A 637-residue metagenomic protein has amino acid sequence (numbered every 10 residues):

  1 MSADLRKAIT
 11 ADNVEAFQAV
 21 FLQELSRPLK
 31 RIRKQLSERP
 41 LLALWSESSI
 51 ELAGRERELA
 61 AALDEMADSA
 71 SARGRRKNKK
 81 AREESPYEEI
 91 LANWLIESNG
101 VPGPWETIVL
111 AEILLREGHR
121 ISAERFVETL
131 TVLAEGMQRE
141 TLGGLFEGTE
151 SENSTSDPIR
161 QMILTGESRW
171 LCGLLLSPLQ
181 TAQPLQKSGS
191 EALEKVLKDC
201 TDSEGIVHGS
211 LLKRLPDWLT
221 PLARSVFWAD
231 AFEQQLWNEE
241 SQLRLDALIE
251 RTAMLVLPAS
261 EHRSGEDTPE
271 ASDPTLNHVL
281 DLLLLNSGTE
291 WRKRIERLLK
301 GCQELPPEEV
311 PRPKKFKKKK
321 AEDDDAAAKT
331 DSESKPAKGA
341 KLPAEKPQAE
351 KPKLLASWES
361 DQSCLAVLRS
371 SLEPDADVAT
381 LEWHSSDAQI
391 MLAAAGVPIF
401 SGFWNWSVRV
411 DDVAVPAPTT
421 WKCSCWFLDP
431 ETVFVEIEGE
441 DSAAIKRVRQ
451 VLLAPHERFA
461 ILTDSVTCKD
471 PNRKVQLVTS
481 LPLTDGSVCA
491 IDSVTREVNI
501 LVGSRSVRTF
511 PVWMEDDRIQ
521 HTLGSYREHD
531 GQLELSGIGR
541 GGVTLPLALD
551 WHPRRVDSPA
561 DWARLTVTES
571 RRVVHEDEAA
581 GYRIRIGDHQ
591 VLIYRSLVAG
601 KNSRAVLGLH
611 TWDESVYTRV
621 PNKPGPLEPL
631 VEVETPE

Functional and structural regions predicted by a protein language model:
M1-S48: Extreme N-terminal leader/anchor segments
R31-I249: Aromatic-lined, polymer-binding surfaces characteristic of secreted/periplasmic polysaccharide-degrading enzymes
P216, I249-L257, S487-R518: Short, conserved secondary-structure transition motifs
L236-K314, D331-E333: C-terminal, helix-dominated tail/subdomain
G288-R508, G541, P621-P636: Catalytic and substrate-binding regions of extracellular carbohydrate-active enzymes, especially polysaccharide lyases
Q450-V451, L533-G537: Beta-strand-rich interaction surfaces with strong enrichment in secreted/lumenal proteins
I538-P553: Short Pro-Gly-centered flexible turn/kink motifs
R554-E637: Non-catalytic terminal regions with compositionally biased, polar/charged low complexity
